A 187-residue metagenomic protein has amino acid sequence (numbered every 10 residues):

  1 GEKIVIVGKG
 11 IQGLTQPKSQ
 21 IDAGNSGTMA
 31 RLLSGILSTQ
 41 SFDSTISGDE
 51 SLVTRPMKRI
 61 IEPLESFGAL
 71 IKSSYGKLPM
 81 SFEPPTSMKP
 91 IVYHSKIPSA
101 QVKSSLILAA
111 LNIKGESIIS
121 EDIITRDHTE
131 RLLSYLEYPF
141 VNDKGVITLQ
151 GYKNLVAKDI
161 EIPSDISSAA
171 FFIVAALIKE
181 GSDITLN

Functional and structural regions predicted by a protein language model:
G1-N187: Structural preference for solvent-exposed beta-strand-turn elements and adjacent flexible terminal/loop segments within
